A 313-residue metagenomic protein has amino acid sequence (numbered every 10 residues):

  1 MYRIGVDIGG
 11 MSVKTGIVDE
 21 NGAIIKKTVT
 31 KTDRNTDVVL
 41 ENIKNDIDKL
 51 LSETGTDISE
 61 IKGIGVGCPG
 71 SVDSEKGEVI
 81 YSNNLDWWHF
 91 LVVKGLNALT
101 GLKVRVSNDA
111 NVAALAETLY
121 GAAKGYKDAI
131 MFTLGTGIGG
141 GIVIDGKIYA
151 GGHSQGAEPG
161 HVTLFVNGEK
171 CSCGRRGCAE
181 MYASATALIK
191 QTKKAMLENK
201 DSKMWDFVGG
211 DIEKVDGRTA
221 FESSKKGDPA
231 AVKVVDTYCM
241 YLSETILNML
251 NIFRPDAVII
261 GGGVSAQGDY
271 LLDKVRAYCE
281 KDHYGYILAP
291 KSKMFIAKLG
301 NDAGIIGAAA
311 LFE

Functional and structural regions predicted by a protein language model:
M1-G63, D73-K76, K94-L102, A116-Y126 (+3 more regions): ATP-binding/phosphotransfer module of carbohydrate and carboxylate kinases, centering on a glycine-rich
D7, G65-P69, S107, M131-G137 (+1 more regions): Short beta-strand segments
V13, V112-L115, G137-G139: Short glycine/serine/threonine-rich phosphate/pyrophosphate-binding segments that cradle anionic phosphate groups
K31-R34, W87-W88, Q155-E158: A short acidic/small-residue loop/turn micro-motif
G77-W88: A charged helix-plus-loop insertion that forms the helical arch/lid used to bind and gate nucleic-acid substrates
R105, N111: Glycine/small-residue-rich loop that forms an oxyanion/phosphate-binding "nest" at active or ligand-binding sites
I142-E158: Short, charged low-complexity linear segments at domain edges
